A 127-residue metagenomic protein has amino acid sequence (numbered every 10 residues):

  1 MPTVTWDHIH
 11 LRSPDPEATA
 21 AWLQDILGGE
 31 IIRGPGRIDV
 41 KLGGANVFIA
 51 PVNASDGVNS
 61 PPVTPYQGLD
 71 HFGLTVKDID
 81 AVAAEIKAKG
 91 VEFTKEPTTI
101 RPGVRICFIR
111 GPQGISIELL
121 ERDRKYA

Functional and structural regions predicted by a protein language model:
M1-T5, E30-G73, A84-R110, D123-A127: Vicinal oxygen chelate
I9: Histidine-centered catalytic micro-motifs
T19-Q24, I86, G114: Conserved active-site tyrosine of GNAT-family acetyltransferases
L119: Short glycine-/small-residue motifs
